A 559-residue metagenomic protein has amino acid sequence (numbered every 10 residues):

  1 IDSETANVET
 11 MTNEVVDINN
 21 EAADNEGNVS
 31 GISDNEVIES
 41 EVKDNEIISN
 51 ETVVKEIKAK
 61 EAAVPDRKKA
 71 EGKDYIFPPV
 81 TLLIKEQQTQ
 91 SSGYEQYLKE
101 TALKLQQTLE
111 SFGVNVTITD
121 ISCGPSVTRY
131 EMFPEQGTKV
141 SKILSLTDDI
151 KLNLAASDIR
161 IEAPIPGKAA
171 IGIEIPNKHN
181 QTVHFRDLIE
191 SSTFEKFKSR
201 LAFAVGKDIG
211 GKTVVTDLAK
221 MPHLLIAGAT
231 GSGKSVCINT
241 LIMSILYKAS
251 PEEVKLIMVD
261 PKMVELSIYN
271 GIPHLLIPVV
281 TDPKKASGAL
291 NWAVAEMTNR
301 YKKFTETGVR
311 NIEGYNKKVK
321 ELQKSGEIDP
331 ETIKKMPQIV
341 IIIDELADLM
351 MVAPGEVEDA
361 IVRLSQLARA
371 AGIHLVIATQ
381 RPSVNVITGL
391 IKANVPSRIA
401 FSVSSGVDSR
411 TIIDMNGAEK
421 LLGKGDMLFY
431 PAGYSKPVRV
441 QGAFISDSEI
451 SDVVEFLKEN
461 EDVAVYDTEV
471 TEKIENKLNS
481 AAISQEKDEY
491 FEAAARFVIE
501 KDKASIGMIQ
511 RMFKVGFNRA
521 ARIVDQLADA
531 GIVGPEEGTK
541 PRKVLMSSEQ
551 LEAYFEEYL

Functional and structural regions predicted by a protein language model:
I1-H223: Low-complexity, intrinsically disordered P/S/T-rich segments
R67-Q87, T119-V127, D217, L225 (+6 more regions): Flexible hinge/switch segments at interdomain interfaces of large molecular machines
G137, A169, E174-A202, I209 (+3 more regions): P-loop NTPase motor-domain active sites and their immediate coupling elements
A163, G228, I277, R511: The Walker A (P-loop) glycine that initiates the GxxxxGKT/S ATP-binding motif of P-loop NTPases
A219, L246-K284, G288-A289, L390: P-loop NTPase switch/communication element
K220, T230-G231: Walker A (P-loop) phosphate-binding loop of P-loop NTPases
K234: Conserved lysine of the Walker
C237, L241: Hydrophobic positions on the alpha1 helix immediately C-terminal to the Walker A/P-loop
